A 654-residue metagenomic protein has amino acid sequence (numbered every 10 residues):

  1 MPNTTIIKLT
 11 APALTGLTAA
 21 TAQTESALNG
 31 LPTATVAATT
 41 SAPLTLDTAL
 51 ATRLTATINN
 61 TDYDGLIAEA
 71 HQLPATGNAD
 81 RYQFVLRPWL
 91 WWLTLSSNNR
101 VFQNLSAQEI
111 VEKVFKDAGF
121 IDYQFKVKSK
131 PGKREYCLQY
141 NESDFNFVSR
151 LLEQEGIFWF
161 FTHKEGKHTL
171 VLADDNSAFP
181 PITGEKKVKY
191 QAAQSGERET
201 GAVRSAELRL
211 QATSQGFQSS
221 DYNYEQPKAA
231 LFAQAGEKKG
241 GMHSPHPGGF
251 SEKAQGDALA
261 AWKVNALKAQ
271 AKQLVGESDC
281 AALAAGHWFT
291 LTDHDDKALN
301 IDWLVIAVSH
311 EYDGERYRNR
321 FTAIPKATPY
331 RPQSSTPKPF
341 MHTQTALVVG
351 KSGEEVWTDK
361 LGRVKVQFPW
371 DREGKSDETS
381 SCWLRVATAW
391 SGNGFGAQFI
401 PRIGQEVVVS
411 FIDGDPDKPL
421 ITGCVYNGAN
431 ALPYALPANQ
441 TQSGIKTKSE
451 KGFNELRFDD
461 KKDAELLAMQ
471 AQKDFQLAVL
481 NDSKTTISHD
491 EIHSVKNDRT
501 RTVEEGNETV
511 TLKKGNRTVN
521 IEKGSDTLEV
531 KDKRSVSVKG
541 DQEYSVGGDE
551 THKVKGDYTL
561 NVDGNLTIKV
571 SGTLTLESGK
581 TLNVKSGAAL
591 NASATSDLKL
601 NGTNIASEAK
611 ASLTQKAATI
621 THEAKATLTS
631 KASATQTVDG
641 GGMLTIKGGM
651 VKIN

Functional and structural regions predicted by a protein language model:
M1-R100, Q154, A271: Assembly/oligomerization scaffold segments
Q23-V36, K253-Q270, E373-T388: Short, basic/aromatic beta-hairpin or loop at an interaction surface
T24, T52, A75-T76, L105-E109 (+3 more regions): Extended, domain-scale alpha-helical bundle/helix-rich regions
D47-L50, L283, S376, P401: Short, well-ordered loop/turn sites that connect or cap secondary structure elements
Q72-L86, L170, E311-A323, V356-K360 (+1 more regions): Short, solvent-exposed secondary-structure boundary/capping segments
R87-W89, N104-F125, P247-A258, K351-T379 (+1 more regions): Glycine-rich, acidic and aromatic/proline-enriched surface loops and short helix-turn segments that act as binding
F161, L172, F289, T343-K616 (+3 more regions): Structural signature for extended repeat/solenoid scaffolds and their inter-repeat hinge/linker regions, spanning
A285-H287, T292, D296-A346, L420-G428 (+2 more regions): Acidic, low-complexity/disordered segments
